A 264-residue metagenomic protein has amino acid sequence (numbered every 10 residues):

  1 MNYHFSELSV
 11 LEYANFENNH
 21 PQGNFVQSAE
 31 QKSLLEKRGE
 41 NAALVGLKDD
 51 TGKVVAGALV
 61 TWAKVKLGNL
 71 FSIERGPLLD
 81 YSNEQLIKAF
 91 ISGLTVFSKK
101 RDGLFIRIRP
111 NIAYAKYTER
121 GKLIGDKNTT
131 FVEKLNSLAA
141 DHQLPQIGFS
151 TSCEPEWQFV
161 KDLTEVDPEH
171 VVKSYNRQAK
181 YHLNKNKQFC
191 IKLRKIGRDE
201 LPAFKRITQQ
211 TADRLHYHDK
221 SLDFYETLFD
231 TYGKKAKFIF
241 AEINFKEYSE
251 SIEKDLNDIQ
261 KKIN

Functional and structural regions predicted by a protein language model:
M1: Active-site anion-handling motifs in enzyme catalytic cores
H4-T51, V55-L67, A113-E119, A139-Q158 (+1 more regions): A conserved beta-strand-loop-helix scaffold within acyl/acetyltransferase catalytic domains
G68-T151, I259, N264: Acyl-donor binding region in acyl/amide transferases
